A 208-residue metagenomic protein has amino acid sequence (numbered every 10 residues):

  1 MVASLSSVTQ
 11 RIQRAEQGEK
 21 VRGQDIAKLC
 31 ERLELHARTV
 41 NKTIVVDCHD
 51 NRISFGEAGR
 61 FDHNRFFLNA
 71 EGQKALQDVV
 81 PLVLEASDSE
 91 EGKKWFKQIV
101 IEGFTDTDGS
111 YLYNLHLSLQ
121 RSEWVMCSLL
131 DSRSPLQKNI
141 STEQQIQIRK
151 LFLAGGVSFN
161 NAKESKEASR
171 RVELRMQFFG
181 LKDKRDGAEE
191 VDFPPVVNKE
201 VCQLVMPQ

Functional and structural regions predicted by a protein language model:
M1-A27: Short terminal targeting/anchoring segments
G18, R22-D25, L33-A37, V45-V79 (+1 more regions): Short, solvent-exposed beta-strand/turn patches at coil↔beta or beta↔helix junctions that act as interaction loops
A27, E31, K74-Q77, P81 (+1 more regions): Solvent-exposed, polar/charged alpha-helical surfaces in well-ordered, non-transmembrane soluble domains, broadly
A37, V46, F61, R65-V100 (+4 more regions): Periplasmic peptidoglycan-binding/anchoring modules of Gram-negative envelope and division proteins
N41, C48-D50, S54-G56, H63 (+3 more regions): Extracytoplasmic
F66, V100-D186, E190-V191: Periplasmic OmpA-like peptidoglycan-binding domain that tethers envelope proteins to the cell wall
D186-Q208: Short, cationic low-complexity segments
